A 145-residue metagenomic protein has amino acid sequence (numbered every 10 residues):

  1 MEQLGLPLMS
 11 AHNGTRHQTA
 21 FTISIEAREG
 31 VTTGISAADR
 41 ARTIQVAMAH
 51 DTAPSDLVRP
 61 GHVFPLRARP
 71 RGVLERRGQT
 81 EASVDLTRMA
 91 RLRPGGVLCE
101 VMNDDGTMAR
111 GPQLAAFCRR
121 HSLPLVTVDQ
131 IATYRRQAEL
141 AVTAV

Functional and structural regions predicted by a protein language model:
M1-V145: Catalytic domains of riboflavin
